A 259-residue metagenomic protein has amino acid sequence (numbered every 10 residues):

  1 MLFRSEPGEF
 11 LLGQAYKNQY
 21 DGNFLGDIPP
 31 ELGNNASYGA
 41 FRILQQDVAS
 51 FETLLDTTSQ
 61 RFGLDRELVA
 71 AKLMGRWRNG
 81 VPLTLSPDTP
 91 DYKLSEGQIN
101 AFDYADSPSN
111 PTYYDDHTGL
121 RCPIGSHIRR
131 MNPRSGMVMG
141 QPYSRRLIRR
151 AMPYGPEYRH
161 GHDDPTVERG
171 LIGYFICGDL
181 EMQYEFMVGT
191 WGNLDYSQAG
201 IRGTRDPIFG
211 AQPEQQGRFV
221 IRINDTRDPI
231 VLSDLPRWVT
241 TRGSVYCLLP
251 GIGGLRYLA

Functional and structural regions predicted by a protein language model:
M1-A259: Long, histidine/aromatic-enriched segments associated with O2/redox biology
